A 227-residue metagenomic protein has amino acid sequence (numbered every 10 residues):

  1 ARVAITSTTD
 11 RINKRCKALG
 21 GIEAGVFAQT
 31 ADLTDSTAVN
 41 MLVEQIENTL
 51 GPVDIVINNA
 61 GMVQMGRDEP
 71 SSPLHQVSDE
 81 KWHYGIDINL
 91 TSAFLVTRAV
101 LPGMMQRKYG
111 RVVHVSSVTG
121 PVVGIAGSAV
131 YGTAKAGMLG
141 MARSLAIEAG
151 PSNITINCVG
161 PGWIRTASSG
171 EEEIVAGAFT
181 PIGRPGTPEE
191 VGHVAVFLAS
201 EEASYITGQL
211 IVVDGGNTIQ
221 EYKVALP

Functional and structural regions predicted by a protein language model:
T30-L42, D79, E189-E190: The beta1-alpha1 cofactor-binding region of Rossmann-like NAD(H)/NADP(H)-dependent oxidoreductases
R67-L74, S78-H83, A176: Substrate-binding pocket helix/loop in short-chain dehydrogenase/reductase
T97, A134, A142: Active-site helix of classical SDR
P102, P121, I147-E148, S204: Alpha-helical segment proximal to the catalytic Tyr-Lys
S117: Residue(s) in the substrate-gating loop at a strand-loop-helix junction that position the organic substrate next
P151, C158, I174-I206, V213-G215: C-terminal helical subdomain
T207-P227: Short C-terminal tail/terminal secondary-structure segment of NAD(P)H-dependent dehydrogenase/reductase domains
